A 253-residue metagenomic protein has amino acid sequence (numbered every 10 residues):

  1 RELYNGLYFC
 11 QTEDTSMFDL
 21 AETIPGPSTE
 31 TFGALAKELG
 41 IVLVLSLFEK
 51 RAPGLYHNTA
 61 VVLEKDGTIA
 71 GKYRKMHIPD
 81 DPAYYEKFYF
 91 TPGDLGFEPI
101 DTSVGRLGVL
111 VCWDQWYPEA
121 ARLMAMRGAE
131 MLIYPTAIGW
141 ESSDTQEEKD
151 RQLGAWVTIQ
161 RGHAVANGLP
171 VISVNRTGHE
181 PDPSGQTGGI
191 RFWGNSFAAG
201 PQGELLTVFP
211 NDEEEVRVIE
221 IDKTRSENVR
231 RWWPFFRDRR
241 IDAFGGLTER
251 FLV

Functional and structural regions predicted by a protein language model:
L3-I24, P53-Y56: Metal-dependent catalytic neighborhoods of phosphoester/phosphodiester hydrolases
Q11-D19, D81-P82, S142-S143, E147: Short glycine/proline- and charge-enriched loop/turn segments that cap or connect secondary-structure elements
I24-V44, R106, C112-V216: CN hydrolase (nitrilase-like) catalytic-core segments centered on the catalytic cysteine and neighboring Lys/Glu
L45-L47, T59-V62, E98, S196-A198 (+1 more regions): Short beta-strand scaffold segments in enzyme catalytic cores
N58, V62-A70, F197-T207: Short, glycine-anchored, charge-dense loop/turn motifs used at functional sites
K75-Y89, E213-R230: A short, polar/charged loop-to-alpha-helix boundary motif
P82-E98, Q115-Y117: Active-site glycine-rich loop that binds ribose-phosphate moieties when present
F97-R127, T136, S226-V253: Cysteine/selenocysteine-centered motifs that mediate thiol-based redox chemistry or coordinate metal-sulfur cofactors
